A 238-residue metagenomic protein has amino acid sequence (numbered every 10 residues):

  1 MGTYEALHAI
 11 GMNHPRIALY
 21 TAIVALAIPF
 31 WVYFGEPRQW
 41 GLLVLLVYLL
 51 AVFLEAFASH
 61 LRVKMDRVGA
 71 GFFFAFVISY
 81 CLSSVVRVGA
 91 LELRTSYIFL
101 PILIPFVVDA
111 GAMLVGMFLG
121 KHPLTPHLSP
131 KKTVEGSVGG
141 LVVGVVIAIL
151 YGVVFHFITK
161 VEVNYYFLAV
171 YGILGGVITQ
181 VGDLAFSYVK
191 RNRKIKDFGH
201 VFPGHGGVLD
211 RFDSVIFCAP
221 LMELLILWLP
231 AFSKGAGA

Functional and structural regions predicted by a protein language model:
M1-I173: Membrane-embedded alpha-helical bundles of polytopic integral membrane proteins
I102, G199, I216-F217: Hydrophobic alpha-helical transmembrane segments of integral membrane proteins, especially lipid-exposed positions
A110, L114, L141-L150, V177 (+3 more regions): Hydrophobic alpha-helical segments of membrane proteins
K131-E135, H200-S214: Divalent-cation-assisted or electrostatically stabilized phosphate/pyrophosphate-binding catalytic cores
I173-V181, V208-I216: Hydrophobic transmembrane alpha-helical segments of multi-pass transport and channel proteins
A185-V201: Interfacial helix-loop-helix junctions of multi-pass membrane proteins
R211-L227: Final/C-terminal transmembrane alpha-helix of multipass membrane proteins
L224-A238: Juxtamembrane boundary at the C-terminal end of a transmembrane helix
